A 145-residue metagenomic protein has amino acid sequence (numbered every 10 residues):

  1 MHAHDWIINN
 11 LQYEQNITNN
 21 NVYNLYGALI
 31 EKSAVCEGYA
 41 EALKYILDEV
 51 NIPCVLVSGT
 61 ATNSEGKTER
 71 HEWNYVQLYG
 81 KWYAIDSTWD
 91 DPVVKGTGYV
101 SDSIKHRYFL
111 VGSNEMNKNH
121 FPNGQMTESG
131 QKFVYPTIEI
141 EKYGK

Functional and structural regions predicted by a protein language model:
M1-A28: Secondary-structure boundary elements
H2-H4, H71, H106, H120: Histidine (H) residue identity feature
I8-N10, I17, L43, L78-Y79 (+4 more regions): Generic alpha-helical secondary structure signal
N10, E14-T18, E31-K32, E69 (+2 more regions): Repeated polar recognition positions within modular binding domains
N20-Y45: Conserved active-site-adjacent core of cysteine acyl-enzyme catalytic domains
Y23, P92-V94, H120, M126: Compositionally biased, low-complexity repeat tracts
G38-N114: Hydrophobic/aromatic-rich core segments of domains that either
Y99-K145: Low-complexity, Gly/Ser/Thr/Pro-rich intrinsically disordered linker/tail segments
